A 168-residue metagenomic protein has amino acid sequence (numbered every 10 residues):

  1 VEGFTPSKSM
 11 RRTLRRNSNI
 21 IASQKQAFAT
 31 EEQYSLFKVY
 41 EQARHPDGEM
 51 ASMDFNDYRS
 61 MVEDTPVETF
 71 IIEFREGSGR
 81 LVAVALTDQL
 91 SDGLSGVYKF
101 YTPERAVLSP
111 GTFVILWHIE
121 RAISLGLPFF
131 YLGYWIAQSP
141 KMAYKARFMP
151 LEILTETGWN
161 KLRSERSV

Functional and structural regions predicted by a protein language model:
V1-G3, F129-V168: Active-site/acyl-donor-binding loops of N-acyltransferases
V1-V107, R147: A conserved beta-strand-loop-helix scaffold within acyl/acetyltransferase catalytic domains
F37, I115-H118, K145: Residue-level preference for non-acidic, small/hydrophobic
D88, L116, G133: Active-site scaffold segments
L94, T102-L108, L127-F130, Y134-Q138: Nucleic-acid nuclease catalytic cores
V107-I119: Conserved acetyl-CoA-binding loop-helix of GNAT-fold acetyltransferases
L116-P128: Conserved acyl-CoA
